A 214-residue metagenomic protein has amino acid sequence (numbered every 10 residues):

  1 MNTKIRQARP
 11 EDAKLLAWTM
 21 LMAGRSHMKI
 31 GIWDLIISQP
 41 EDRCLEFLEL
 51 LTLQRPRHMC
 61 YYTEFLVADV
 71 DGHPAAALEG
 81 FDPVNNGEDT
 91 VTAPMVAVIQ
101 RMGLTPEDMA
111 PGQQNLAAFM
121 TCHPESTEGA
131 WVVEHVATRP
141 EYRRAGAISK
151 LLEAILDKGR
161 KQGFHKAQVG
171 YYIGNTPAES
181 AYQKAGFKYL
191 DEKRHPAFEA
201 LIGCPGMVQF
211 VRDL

Functional and structural regions predicted by a protein language model:
K4-W18, R25-G31, D82-P83: A short beta-loop-alpha structural element at the N-terminal edge of CoA-dependent acyl/N-acetyltransferase catalytic
R25-T52, V98-L104: Conserved GNAT-fold acetyl-CoA-binding loop/helix
Q39-F65, D69-V70, A75, Q114 (+1 more regions): Active-site rim helix/loop that mediates acceptor-substrate recognition in acyltransferases
V67, H73-D82, V132, A137: Conserved beta-strand in the GNAT
V84-A130: Conserved acyl-donor/pantetheine-binding loop and adjacent beta-alpha core of acyl/acetyltransferases and related
W131, G159-G170: Conserved GNAT acetyl-CoA-binding A-motif
R144-D157, K184: Conserved acetyl-CoA-binding loop-helix of GNAT-fold acetyltransferases
H165-Q168, Y172-T176, A185, H195-L214: C-terminal "cap" of GNAT-fold acetyltransferases
